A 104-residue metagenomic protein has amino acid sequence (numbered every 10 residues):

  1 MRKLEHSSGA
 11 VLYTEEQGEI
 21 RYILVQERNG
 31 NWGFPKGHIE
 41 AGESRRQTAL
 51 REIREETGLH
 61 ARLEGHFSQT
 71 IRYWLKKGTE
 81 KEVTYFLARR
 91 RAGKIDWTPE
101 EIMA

Functional and structural regions predicted by a protein language model:
M1-F34: N-terminal strand-loop-strand
H38-A104: Unchanged
